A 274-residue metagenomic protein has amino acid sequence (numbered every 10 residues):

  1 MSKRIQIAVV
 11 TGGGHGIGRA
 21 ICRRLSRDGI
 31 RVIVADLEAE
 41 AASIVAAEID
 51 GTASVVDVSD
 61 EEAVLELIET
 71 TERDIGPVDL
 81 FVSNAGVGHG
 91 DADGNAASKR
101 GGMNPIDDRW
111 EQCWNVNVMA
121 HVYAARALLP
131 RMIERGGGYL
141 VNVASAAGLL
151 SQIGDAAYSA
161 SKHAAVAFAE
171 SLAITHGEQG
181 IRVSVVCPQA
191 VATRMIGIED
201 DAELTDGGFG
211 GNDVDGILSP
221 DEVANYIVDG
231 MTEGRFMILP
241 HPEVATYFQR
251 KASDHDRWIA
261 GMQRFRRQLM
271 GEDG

Functional and structural regions predicted by a protein language model:
S2-V32: Canonical Rossmann dinucleotide-binding motif of NAD(H)/NADP(H)-dependent dehydrogenases/reductases, specifically
A39-E40, V56-L67, D107: The beta1-alpha1 cofactor-binding region of Rossmann-like NAD(H)/NADP(H)-dependent oxidoreductases
T70-F81, H89-G90, E111, G137: A glycine-rich helix->loop->beta "capping" turn within Rossmann-like NAD(P)(H)-dependent oxidoreductase domains
A92-W114: Substrate-binding pocket helix/loop in short-chain dehydrogenase/reductase
A125, S161: Active-site helix of classical SDR
S145: Residue(s) in the substrate-gating loop at a strand-loop-helix junction that position the organic substrate next
I174-P242: SDR active-site lid
